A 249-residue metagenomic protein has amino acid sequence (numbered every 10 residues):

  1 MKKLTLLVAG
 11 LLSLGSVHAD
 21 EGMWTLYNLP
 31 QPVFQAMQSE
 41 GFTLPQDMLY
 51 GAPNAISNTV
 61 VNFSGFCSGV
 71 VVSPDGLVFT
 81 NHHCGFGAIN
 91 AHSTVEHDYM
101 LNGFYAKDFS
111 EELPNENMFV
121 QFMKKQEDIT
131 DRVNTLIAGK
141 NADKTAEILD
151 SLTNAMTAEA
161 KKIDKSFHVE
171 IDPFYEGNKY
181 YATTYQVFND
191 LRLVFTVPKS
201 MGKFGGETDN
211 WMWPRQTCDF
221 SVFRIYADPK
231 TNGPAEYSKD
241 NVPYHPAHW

Functional and structural regions predicted by a protein language model:
K2, V8, G15-W249: Terminal presequence/propeptide segments associated with secretion/organelle targeting and zymogen/polyprotein
